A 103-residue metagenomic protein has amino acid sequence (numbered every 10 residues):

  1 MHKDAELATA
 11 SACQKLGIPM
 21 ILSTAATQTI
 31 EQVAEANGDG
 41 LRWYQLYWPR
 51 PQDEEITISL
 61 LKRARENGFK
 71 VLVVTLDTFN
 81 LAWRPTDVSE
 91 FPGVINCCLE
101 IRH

Functional and structural regions predicted by a protein language model:
M1-H103: Active-site entrance/lid segments in N-terminal catalytic domains of soluble metabolic enzymes
